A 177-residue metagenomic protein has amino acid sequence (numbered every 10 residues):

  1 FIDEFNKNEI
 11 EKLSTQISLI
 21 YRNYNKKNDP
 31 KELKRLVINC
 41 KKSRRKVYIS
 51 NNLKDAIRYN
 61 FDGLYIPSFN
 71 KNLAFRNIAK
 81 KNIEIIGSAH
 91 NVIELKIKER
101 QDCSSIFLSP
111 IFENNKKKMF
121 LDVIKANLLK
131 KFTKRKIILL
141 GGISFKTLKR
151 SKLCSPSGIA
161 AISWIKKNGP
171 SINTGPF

Functional and structural regions predicted by a protein language model:
F1-I2, I17-Y21, V47-I49, L64-I66 (+4 more regions): Hydrophobic faces of well-ordered beta-strands that scaffold small-molecule active sites in alpha/beta enzyme cores
F1-L13, N51-K54, H90-I97, S144-K149: Short, acidic/polar
K7-N8, S14-A79: N-terminal active-site wall of soluble small-molecule enzyme domains
L13-Q16, Y59, Q101, F132 (+1 more regions): Structural motif
L19, A56, K98, I106 (+2 more regions): Conserved, mostly hydrophobic/aromatic
E32-Y48, K71, R76-N91, M119-S144: Alpha-helix-loop-beta-strand connector modules within alpha/beta enzyme cores
L64-R76, S105-D122, I143-F177: Glycine-rich phosphate-binding active-site loops on the catalytic face of alpha/beta enzymes
E84-N115: Internal catalytic-core helix/loop-beta-alpha segment that presents or stabilizes conserved functional determinants
